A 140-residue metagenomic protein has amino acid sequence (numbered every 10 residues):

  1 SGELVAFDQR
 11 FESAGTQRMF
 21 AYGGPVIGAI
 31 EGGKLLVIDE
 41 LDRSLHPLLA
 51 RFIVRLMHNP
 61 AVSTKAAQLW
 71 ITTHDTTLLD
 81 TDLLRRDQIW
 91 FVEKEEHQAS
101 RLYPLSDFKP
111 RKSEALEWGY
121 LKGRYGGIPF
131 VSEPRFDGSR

Functional and structural regions predicted by a protein language model:
S1-I27, L41-P47: Conserved ABC ATPase signature
R18-M19, G33-K34, Q68: Conserved active-site beta-strand-loop modules that form the wall/rim of enzyme catalytic pockets and either contain
V26-K34: Short basic/glycine-enriched coil/helix segment immediately N-terminal to the Walker B
L36-D39: Catalytic Walker B motif of ABC-type/P-loop ATPase nucleotide-binding domains
R51-R140: C-terminal lobe/lid and adjacent interdomain/linker elements of RecA-like ASCE P-loop ATPase modules
